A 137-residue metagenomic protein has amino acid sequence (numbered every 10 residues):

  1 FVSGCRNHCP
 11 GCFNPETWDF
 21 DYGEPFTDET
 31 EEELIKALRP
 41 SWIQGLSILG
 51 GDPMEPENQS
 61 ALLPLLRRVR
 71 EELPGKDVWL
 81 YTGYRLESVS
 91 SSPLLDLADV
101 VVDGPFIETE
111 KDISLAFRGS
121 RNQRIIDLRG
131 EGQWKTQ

Functional and structural regions predicted by a protein language model:
F1-D28: Canonical Radical SAM [4Fe-4S] cluster-binding loop centered on the CxxxCxxC motif and its immediate flanking residues
H8, W42-Q44, P74, L97: Short loop/turn motifs at secondary-structure junctions
D19-E33, E55-L95, V100: Canonical radical SAM enzyme core domain
E33-P53: Short Fe-S-cluster ligation motifs
S47, D99-V102: Residues embedded in well-ordered beta-strands within globular domains across many folds
G51, G83-R85, F106: Active-site beta-loop-alpha junctions enriched in small/polar residues
P56-L62, R67-R70, K111-Q137: P-loop/Walker A phosphate-binding loop and immediately adjacent motor/lid segment at beta-alpha junctions
